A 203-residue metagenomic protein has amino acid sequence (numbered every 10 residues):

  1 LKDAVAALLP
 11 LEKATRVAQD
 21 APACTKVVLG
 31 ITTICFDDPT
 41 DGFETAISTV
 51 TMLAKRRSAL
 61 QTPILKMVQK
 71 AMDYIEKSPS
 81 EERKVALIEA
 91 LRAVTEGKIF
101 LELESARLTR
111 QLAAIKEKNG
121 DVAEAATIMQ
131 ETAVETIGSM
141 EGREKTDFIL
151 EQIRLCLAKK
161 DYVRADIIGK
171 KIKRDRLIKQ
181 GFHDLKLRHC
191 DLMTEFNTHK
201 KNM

Functional and structural regions predicted by a protein language model:
L1-M203: Extended alpha-helical scaffold regions
